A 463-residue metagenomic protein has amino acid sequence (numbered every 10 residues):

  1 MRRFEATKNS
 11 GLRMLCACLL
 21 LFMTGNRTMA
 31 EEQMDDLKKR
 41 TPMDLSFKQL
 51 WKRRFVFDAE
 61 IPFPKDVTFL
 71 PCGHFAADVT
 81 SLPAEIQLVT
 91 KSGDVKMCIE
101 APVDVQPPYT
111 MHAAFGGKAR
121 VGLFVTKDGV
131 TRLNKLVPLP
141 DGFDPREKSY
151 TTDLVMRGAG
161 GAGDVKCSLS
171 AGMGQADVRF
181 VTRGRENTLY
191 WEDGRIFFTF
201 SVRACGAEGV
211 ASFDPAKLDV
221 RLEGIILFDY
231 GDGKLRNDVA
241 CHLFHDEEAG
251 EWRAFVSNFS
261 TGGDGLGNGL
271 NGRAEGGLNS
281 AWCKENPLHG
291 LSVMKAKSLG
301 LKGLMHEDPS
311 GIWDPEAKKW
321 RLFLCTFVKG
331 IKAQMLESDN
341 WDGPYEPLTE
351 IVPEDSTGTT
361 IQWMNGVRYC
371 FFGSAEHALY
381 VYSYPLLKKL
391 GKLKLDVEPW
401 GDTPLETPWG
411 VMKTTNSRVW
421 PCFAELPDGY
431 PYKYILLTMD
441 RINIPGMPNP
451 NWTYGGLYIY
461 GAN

Functional and structural regions predicted by a protein language model:
M1-G11: N-terminal secretory signal peptides that target proteins for export/translocation
C16-M23: Bacterial N-terminal signal peptides
N26-M29: Sec/Tat signal peptide C-region and signal peptidase I cleavage site
E31-N463: Carbohydrate-active catalytic/glycan-binding domains of CAZyme proteins, especially the secreted or lumenal ectodomains
